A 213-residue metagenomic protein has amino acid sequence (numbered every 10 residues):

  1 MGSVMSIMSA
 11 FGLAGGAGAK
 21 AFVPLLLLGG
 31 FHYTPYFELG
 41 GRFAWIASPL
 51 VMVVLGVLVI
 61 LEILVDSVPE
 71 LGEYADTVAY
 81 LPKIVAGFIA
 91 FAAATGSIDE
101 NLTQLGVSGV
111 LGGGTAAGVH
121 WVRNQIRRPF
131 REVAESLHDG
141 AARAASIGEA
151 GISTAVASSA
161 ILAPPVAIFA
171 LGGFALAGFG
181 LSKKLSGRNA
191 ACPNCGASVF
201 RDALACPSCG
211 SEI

Functional and structural regions predicted by a protein language model:
M1-M5, F31-L50, A90-S108, S159-I168: Helix-coil boundary and interhelical linker segments in multi-pass alpha-helical membrane proteins
L55-V65, G112-H120, L176-G180: Alpha-helical transmembrane segments of multi-pass membrane proteins
I60-E73, N124-R131: C-terminal ends of transmembrane helices
E73-V85, G106: Cytoplasmic-side transmembrane-helix entry/capping segments in multi-pass membrane proteins
Y80-A92, H138-A155, R201-D202: Small-residue-rich segments of transmembrane alpha-helices in multi-pass membrane proteins, especially helix faces
V85-S97, L105-Q125: Mid-bilayer segments of alpha-helical transmembrane spans in multi-pass integral membrane proteins that mediate
C192-C195, C206-C209: Short cysteine-rich clusters marking metal-coordination/redox-active sites
V199, E212-I213: Cys/His-rich microdomains that often coordinate metals
